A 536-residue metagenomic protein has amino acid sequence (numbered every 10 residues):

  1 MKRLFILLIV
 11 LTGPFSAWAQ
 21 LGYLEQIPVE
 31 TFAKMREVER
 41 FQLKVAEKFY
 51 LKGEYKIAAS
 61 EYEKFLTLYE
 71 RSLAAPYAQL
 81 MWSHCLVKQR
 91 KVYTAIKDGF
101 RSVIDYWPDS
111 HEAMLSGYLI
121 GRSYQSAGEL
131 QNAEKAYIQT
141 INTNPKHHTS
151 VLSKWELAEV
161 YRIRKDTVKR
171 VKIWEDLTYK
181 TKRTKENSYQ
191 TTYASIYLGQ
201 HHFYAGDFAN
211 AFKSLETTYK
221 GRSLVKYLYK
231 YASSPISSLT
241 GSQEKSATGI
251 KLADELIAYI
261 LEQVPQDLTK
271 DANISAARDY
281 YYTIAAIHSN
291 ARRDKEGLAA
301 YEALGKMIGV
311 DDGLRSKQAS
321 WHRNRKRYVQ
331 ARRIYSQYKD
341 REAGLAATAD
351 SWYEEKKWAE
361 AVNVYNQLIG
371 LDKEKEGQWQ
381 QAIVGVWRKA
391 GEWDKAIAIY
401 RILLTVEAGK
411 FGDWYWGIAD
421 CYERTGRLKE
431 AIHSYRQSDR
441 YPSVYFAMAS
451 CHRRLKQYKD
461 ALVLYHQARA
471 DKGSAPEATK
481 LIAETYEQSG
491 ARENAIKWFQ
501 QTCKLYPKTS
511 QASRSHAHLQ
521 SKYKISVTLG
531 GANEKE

Functional and structural regions predicted by a protein language model:
L4-G13: Sec-dependent N-terminal signal peptides
W18-E536: Acidic, polar-rich low-complexity tracts and alpha-helical solenoid repeat scaffolds
